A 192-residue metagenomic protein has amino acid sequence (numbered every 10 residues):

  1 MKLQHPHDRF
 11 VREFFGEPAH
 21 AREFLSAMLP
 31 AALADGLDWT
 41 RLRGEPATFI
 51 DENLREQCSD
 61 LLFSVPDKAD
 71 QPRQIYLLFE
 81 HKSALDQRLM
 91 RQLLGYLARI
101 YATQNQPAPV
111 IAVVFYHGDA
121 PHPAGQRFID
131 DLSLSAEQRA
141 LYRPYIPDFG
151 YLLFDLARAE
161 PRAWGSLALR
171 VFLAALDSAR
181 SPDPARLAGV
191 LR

Functional and structural regions predicted by a protein language model:
M1-R192: Conserved single-residue anchors adjacent to enzymatic active/cofactor-binding motifs
